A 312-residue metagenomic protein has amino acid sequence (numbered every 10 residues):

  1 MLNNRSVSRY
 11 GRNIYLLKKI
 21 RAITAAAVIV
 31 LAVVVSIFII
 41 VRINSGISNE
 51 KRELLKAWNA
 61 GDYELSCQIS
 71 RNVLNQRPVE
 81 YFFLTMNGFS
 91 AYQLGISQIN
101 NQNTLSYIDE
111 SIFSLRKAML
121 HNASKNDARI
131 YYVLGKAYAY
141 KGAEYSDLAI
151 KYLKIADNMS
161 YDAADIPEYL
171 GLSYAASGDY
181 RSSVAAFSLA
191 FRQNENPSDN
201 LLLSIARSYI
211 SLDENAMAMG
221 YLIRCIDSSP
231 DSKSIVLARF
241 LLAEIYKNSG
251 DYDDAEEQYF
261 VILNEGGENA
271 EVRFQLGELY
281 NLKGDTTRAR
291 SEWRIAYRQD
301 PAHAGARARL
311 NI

Functional and structural regions predicted by a protein language model:
L2-N126: N-terminal leader/linker segments that initiate helical-solenoid repeat arrays
I47, Y81-F82, N126-A128, A164-D165 (+4 more regions): Helix-start (N-cap) detector for alpha-helical repeat units in TPR-like alpha-solenoids, especially tetratricopeptide
L55, F89, Q93-I96, K136 (+5 more regions): Residue-level recognition of tetratricopeptide repeat
N59, Q93, S97, Y140-G142 (+6 more regions): Register position in tetratricopeptide repeats
V73, K117-A118, I155-A156, L189-F191 (+3 more regions): Canonical positions in the second alpha-helix
Q76, H121-K125, M159, Q193-N194 (+3 more regions): Structural marker of alpha-solenoid helical repeat scaffolds
